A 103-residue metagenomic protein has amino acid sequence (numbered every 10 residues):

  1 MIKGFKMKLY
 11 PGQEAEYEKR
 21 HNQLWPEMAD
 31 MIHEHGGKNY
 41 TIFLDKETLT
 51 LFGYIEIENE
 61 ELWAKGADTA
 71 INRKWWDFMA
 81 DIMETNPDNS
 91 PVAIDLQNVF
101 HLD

Functional and structural regions predicted by a protein language model:
K3-K8: Active-site-flanking beta-strand signature of metal-NTP-handling nucleotidyl enzymes and homologous cyclase-like
Y10-Q13, E60: A short, flexible beta-alpha/helix-coil linker loop
Q13-K38: Short amphipathic alpha-helical segments
A15-Y17, F52, W63-K65: Short acidic, gly/pro-rich beta-turn/loop elements at beta-sheet edges and active-site/ligand-binding grooves
A29-F52, E56-E58: Short, glycine- and small/hydrophobic-rich beta-strand elements in well-ordered beta-sheets
M31, H35, I57-I94: An amphipathic, aromatic/His-enriched active-site/gating alpha helix that lines ligand/cofactor pockets
H101-D103: A hydrophobic membrane-anchoring alpha-helix module
